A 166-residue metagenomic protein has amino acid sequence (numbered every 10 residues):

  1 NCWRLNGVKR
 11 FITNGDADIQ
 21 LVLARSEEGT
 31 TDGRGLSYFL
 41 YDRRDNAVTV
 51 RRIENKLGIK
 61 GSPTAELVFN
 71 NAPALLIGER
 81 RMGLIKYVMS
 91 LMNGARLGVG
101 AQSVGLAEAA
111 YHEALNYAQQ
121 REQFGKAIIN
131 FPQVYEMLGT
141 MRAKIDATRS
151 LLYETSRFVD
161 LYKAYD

Functional and structural regions predicted by a protein language model:
C2, I19-L21, G35-F39, T64-E66 (+3 more regions): Beta-sheet entry/capping signal
C2, N6-V48: A short core secondary-structure module
L5-G7, F39, F69, A107 (+2 more regions): Buried hydrophobic positions in well-ordered alpha/beta secondary-structure cores of metabolic enzymes
I12, N55-I59: Single-stranded nucleic-acid-binding OB-fold domains
G15-A17, G33-R34, K60-T64, M92 (+1 more regions): Short, solvent-exposed loop/turn segments at the edges of secondary structure
R44-A47, P63-A95, H112-N130: A glycine-rich, basic-preceded beta-loop-alpha segment at the flavin cofactor/substrate interface of flavin-utilizing
V48-N55: Sequence-specific dsDNA recognition surfaces
R96-D166: Extended amphipathic alpha-helical segments enriched in small hydrophobics
